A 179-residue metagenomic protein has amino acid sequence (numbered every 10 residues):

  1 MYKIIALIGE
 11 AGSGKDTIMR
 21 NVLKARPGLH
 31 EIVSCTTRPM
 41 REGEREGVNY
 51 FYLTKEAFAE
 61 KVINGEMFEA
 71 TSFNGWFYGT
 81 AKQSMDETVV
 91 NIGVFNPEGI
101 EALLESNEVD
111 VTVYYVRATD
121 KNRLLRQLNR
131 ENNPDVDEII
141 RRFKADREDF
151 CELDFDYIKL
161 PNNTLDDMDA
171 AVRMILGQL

Functional and structural regions predicted by a protein language model:
L7: Hydrophobic anchor at the beta1->P-loop junction of P-loop NTPases
E10: P-loop (Walker A) phosphate-binding loop of NTP-binding proteins
S13: ATP-binding Walker
D16: Walker A/P-loop
K24-I32: Post-Walker A helix-loop "phosphate-sensing" segment adjacent to the P-loop in P-loop NTPases
T36-N91, F95-P97: ATP-dependent small-molecule kinase phosphotransfer cores that center on conserved nucleotide phosphate-binding segments
I92-N96, S106-L128: Conserved phosphate-donor/acceptor-positioning beta-strand/loop module used by diverse small-molecule
N132-L179: Small-molecule kinase domains that catalyze NTP-dependent phosphoryl transfer to phosphate-bearing small molecules
